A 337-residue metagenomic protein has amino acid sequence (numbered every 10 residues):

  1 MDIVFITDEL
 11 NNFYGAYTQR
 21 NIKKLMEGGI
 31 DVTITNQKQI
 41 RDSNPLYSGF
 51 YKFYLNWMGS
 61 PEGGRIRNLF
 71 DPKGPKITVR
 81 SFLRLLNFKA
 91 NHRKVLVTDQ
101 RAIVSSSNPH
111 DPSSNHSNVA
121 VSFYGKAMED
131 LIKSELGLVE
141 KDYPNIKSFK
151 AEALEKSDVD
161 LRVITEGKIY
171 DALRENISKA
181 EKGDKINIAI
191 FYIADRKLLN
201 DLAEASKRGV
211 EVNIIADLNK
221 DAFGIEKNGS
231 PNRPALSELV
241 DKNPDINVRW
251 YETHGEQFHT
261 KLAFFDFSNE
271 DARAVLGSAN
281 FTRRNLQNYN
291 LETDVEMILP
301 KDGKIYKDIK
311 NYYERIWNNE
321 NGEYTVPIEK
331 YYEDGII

Functional and structural regions predicted by a protein language model:
M1-I337: Charged, low-complexity intrinsically disordered terminal segments
